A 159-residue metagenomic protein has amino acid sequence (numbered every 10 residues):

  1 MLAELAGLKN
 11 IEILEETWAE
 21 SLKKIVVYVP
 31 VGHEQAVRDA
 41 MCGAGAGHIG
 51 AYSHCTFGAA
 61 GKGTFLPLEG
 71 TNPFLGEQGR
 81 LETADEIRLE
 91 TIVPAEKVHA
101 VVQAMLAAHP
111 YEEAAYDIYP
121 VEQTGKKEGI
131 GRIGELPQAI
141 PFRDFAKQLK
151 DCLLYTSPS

Functional and structural regions predicted by a protein language model:
M1-P158: Hydrophobic structural segments
